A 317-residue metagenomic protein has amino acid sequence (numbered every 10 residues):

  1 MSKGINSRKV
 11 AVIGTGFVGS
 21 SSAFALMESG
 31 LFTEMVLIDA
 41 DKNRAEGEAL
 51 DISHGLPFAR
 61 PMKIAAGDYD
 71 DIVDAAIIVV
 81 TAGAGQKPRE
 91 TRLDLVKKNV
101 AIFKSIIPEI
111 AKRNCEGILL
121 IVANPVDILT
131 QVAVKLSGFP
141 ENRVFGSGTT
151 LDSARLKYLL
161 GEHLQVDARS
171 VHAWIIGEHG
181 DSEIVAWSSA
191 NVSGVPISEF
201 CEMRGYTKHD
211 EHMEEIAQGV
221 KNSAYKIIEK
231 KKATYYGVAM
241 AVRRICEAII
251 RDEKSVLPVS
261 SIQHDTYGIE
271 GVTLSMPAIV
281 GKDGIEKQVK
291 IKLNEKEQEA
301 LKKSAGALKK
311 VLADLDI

Functional and structural regions predicted by a protein language model:
M1-R8: A short, basic/flexible loop-to-alpha-helix module at the beginning of a structural domain
T15-G16: Glycine-rich Rossmann-fold phosphate-binding loop(s) that bind the pyrophosphate of adenine dinucleotide cofactors
G19-S20: N-terminal Rossmann-fold NAD(P) dinucleotide-binding loop
E28-E34, G138-P140: Conserved S-adenosyl-L-methionine
E34, I38-A76, E90, K309-I317: Conserved N-terminal Rossmann-fold NAD(P) cofactor-binding segment
P57-I118: Rossmann-like NAD(P)-binding element
T91-K157: Rossmann-like NAD(P)(H) cofactor-binding subdomain of soluble oxidoreductases
S137-R143, D152-I317: C-terminal substrate-binding/catalytic lobe of Rossmann-fold NAD(P)-dependent dehydrogenases
